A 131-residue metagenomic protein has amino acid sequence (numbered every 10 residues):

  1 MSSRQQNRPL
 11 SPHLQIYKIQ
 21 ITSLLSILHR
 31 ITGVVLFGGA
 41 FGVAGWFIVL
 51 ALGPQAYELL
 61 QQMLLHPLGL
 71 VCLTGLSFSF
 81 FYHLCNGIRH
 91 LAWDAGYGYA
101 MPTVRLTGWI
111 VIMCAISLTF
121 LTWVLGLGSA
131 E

Functional and structural regions predicted by a protein language model:
M1-E131: Membrane-embedded alpha-helical bundles that constitute the cytochrome b-like, heme-associated redox core of multi-pass
